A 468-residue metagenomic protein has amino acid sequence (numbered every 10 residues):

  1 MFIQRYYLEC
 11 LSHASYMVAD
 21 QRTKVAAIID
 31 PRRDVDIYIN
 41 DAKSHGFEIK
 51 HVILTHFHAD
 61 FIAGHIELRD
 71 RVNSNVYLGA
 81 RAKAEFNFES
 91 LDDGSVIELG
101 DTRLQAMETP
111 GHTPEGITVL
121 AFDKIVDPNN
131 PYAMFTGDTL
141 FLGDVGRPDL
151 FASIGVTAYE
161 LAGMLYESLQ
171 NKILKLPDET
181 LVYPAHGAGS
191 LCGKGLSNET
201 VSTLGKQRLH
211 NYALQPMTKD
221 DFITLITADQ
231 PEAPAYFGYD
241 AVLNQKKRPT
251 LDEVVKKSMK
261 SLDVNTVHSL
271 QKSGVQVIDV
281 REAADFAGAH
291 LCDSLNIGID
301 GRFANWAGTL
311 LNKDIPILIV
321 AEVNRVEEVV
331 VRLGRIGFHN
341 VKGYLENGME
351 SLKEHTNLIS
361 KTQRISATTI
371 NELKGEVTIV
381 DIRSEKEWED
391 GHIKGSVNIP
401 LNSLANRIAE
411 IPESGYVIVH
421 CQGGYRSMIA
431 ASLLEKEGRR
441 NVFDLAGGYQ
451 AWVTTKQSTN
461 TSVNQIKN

Functional and structural regions predicted by a protein language model:
M1-E48, V119-G137, G143: Conserved beta-strand hairpin/beta-sheet module of binuclear metal-dependent hydrolase folds, prominently
V18, D30, H56, L68 (+7 more regions): Divalent metal-coordination and catalytic microenvironments
K24, R103, T113-E232: Metallo-beta-lactamase
I28-I29, I49-H58, Y77-R81, E108-G111 (+4 more regions): Active-site neighborhood of phospho(di)ester-bond hydrolases with catalytic His/Asp-centered motifs
P31-R32, F57, R81, T113 (+7 more regions): Active-site metal-binding loops of divalent metal-dependent hydrolases
R33-Y77: Active-site metal-binding motif and surrounding structural segment of the metallo-beta-lactamase
D36, F57-I62, K83-F86, P114-E115 (+3 more regions): Active-site environment of divalent metal-dependent phosphoester hydrolases
R147-D149, G155, K206-V242, K246-R248 (+2 more regions): Rhodanese-like catalytic fold shared by cysteine-dependent sulfurtransferases and DSP/PTP-type phosphatases
